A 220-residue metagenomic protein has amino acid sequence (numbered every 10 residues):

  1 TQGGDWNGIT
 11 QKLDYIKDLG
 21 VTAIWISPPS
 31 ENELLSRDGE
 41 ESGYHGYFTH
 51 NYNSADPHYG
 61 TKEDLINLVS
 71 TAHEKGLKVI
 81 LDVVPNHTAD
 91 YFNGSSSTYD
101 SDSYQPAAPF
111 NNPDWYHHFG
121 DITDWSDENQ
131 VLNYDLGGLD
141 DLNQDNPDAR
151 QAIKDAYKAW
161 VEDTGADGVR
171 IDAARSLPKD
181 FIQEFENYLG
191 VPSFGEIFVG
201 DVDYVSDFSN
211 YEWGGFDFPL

Functional and structural regions predicted by a protein language model:
T1-K78: N-terminal structural segment of carbohydrate-active enzymes
T1-N7, G46-T61, D90, D135-R150 (+2 more regions): The substrate-binding groove and active-site-proximal loops of carbohydrate-active enzymes, especially glycoside
I24-I26, V79-L81, V169, S193-G195: Hydrophobic faces of well-ordered beta-strands that scaffold small-molecule active sites in alpha/beta enzyme cores
I26-E31, V83-V84, A173: Active-site loop/turn elements of alpha/beta-hydrolase fold enzymes, especially the short glycine-/histidine-rich
L34-T49, P85-D127, N187-L189, D207-G215: Aromatic- and acidic-residue-enriched segments that line the glycan-binding/catalytic groove of carbohydrate-active
V69, H73, H87, D155-L220: Active-site-proximal helices and loops of the catalytic beta/alpha 8
A108-P109, P113-T164, A174: Active-site-adjacent "subsite" loops/lids of carbohydrate-active enzymes
